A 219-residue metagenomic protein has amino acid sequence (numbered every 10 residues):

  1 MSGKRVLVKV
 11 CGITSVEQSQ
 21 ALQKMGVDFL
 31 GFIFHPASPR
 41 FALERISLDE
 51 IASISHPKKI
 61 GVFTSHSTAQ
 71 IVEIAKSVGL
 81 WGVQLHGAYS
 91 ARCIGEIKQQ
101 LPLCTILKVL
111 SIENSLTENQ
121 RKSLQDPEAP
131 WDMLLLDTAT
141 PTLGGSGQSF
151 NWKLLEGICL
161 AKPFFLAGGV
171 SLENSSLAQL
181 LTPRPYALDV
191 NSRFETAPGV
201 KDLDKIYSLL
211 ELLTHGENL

Functional and structural regions predicted by a protein language model:
M1-L219: Conserved N-terminal beta1-alpha1 strand-loop-helix module at the mouth
